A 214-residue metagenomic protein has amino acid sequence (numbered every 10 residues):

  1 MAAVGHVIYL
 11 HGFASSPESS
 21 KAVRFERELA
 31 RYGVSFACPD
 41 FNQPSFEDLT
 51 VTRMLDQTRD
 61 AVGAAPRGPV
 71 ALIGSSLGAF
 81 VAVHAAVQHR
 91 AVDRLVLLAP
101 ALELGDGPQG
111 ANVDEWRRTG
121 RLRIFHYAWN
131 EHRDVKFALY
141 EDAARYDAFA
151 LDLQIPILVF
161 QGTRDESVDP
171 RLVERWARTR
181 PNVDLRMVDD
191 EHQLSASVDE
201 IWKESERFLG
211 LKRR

Functional and structural regions predicted by a protein language model:
A2, A64-G68, D152-L153, K212: Glycine-rich phosphate-binding loop signature in dinucleotide/nucleotide-binding domains
A2-Q43: Short, surface-exposed "cap/lid" segments of acyl-processing enzymes
Y9-F13, I73, L98, F160: Short hydrophobic segments within beta-strands
L29, A85-H89: Aromatic pocket-lining residues of Rossmann-like dinucleotide-binding sites
E47-A65: Alpha/beta-hydrolase active-site loop
I73-A82: Gly/Ala-rich beta-loop-alpha elbow adjacent to hydrolase catalytic centers
A91-R214: The alpha/beta-hydrolase serine catalytic core
